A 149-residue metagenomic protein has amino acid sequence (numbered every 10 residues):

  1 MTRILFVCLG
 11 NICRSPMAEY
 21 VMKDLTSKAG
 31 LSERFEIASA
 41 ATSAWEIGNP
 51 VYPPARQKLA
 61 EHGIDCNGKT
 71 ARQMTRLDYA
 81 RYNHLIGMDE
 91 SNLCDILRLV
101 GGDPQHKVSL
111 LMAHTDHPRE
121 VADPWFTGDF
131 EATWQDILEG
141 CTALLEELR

Functional and structural regions predicted by a protein language model:
M1-R81, E146-R149: Conserved active-site segments centered on acidic
C8, L59, I86-G87, I137: Hydrophobic structural packing positions in well-ordered secondary structure
S15, D89-E90: Helix N-cap/beta->alpha junction signal
H84, E90-R149: Phosphate-binding/catalytic loops
